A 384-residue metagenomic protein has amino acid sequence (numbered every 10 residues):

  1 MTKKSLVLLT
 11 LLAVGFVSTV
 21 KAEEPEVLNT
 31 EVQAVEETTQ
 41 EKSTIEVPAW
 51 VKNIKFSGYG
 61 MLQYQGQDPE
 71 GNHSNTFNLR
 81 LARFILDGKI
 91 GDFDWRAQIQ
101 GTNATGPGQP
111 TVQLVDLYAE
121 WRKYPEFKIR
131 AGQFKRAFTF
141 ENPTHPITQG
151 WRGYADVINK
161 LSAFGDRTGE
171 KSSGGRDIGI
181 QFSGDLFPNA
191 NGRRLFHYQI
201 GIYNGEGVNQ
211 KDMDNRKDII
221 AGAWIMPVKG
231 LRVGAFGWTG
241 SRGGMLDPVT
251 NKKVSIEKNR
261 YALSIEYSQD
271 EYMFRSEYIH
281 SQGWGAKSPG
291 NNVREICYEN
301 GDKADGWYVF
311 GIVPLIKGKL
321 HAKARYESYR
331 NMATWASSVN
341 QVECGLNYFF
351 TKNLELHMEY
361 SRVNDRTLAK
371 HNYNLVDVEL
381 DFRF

Functional and structural regions predicted by a protein language model:
M1-T2: N-terminal secretory signal peptides that target proteins for export/translocation
S5-Y64: N-terminal periplasmic/intermembrane-space "pro-region" immediately following the signal or transit peptide
G15-F16, F93, P289: Hydrophobic alpha-helical membrane context
P25-L28, P69-N72, Y118-R122, R130-Q133 (+3 more regions): Outer-membrane beta-barrel pore domains
S43-G205, M213-I220, W224-V233, F310-K323 (+1 more regions): Outer membrane beta-barrel
L62, R136, N209, W238 (+1 more regions): Short, electropositive, low-hydrophobicity segments enriched in small/polar residues
G169, Q210, Y298: Charge-dense, low-complexity intrinsically disordered segments
G201-Q210, G244-V249: Active-site-proximal beta-alpha loop/turn segments in soluble metabolic enzymes
